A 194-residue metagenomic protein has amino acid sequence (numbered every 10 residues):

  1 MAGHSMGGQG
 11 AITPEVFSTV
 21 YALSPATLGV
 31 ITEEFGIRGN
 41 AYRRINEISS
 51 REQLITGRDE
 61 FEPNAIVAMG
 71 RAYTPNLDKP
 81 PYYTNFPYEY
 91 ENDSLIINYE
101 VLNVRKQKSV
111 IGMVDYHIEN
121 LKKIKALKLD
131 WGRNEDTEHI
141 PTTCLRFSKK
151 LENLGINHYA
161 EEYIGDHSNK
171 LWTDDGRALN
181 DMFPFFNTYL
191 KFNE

Functional and structural regions predicted by a protein language model:
M1-E194: Non-catalytic cap/lid and distal C-terminal segments of serine-dependent acyl enzymes
